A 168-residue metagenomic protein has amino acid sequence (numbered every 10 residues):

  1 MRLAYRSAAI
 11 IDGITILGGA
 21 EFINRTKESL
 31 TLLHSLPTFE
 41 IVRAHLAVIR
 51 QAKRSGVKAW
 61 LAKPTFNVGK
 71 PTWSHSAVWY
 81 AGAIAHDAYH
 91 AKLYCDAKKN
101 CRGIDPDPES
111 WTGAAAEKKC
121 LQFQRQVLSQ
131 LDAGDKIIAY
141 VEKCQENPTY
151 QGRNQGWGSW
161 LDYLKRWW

Functional and structural regions predicted by a protein language model:
R2-P64, W73: Auxiliary, metal-adjacent structural segments of Zn-dependent hydrolase domains
L17-N24, A115, Q155, S159: Alpha-helix boundary/N-cap detector
H34-T38, L93-A97, R125-A133: Sec-exported extracytoplasmic/periplasmic mature domains
F39-L46, C101, D132-E142: Surface-exposed patches in mature extracellular/periplasmic domains of secreted proteins
N67-A83: Short pre-active-site segment immediately N-terminal to the catalytic Zn-binding motif
A77-W79, Y94-Q126: Post-HEXXH active-site segment of zinc metalloproteases
G82-C95: Active-site recognition of the HExxH zinc-binding catalytic motif
Q130-W168: Long, well-structured alpha-helical subdomains associated with metal-dependent extracellular/ecto-lumenal hydrolases
